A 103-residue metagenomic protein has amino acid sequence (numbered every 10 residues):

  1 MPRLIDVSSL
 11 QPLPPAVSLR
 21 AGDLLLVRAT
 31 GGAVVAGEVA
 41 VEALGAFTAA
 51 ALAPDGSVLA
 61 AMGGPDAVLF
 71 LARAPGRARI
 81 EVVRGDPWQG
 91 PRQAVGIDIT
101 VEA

Functional and structural regions predicted by a protein language model:
M1-A103: Extracytoplasmic soluble-region selector
